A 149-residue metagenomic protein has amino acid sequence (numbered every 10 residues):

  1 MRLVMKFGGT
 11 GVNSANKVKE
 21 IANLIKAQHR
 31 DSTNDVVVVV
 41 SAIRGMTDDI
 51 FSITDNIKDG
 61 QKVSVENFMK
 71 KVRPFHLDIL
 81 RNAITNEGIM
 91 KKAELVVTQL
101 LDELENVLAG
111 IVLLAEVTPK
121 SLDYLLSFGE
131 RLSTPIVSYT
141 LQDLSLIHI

Functional and structural regions predicted by a protein language model:
M1-I147: Nucleotide/pyrophosphate-binding catalytic subdomain
